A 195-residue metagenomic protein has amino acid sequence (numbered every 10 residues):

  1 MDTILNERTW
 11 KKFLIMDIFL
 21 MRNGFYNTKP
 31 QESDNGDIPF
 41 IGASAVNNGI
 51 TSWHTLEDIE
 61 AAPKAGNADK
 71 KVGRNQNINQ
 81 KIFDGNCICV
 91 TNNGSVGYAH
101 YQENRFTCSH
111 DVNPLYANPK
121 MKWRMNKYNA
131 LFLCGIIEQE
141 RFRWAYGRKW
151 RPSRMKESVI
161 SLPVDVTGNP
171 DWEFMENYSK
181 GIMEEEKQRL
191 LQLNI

Functional and structural regions predicted by a protein language model:
M1-Y26, Q31-G49, V166-I195: Non-catalytic DNA-recognition/assembly elements of restriction-modification systems
D17-V159: DNA target-recognition domains and sequence-specific DNA-contacting regions of bacterial/archaeal
